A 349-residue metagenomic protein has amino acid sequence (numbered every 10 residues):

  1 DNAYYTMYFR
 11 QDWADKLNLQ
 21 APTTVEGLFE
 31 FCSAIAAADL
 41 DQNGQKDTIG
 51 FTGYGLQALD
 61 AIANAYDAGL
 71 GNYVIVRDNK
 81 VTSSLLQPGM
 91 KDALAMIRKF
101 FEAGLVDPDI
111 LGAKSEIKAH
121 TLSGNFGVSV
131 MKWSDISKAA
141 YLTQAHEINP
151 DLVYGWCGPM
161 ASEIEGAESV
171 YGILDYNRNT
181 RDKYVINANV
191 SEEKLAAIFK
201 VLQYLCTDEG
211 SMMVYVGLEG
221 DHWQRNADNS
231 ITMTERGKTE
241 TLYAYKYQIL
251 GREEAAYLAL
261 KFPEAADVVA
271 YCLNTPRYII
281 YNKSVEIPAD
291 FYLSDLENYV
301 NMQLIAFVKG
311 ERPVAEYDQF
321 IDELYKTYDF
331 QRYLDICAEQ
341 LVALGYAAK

Functional and structural regions predicted by a protein language model:
D1-K349: Extracytoplasmic/secretory soluble proteins
